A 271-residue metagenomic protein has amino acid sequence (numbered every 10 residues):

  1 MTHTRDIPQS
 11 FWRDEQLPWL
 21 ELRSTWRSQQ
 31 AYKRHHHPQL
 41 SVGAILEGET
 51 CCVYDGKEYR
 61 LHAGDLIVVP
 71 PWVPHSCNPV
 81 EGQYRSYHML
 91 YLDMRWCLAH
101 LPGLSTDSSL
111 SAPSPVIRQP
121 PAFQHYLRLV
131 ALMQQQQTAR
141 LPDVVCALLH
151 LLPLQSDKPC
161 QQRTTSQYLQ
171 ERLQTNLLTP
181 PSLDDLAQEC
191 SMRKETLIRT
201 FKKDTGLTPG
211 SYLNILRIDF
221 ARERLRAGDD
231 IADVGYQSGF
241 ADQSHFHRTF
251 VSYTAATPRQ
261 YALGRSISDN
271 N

Functional and structural regions predicted by a protein language model:
H3-S108: N-terminal regulatory/effector-sensing and dimerization cores that precede helix-turn-helix DNA-binding domains
V42, L90, L141-D143, D242: Generic structural signal for conserved hydrophobic packing positions in ordered secondary structure
V53, A99-L101, Y212, V234 (+1 more regions): Residues that scaffold the ATP/ADP-binding catalytic core of kinase and kinase-like folds
G64, L197, F201, H245-F246 (+1 more regions): Short hydrophobic/aromatic patch on the recognition helix
D93-C97, L101-P102, P113-L178, D185 (+1 more regions): An amphipathic alpha-helical interaction segment
E171, T175, P180-D184, K203-H247 (+1 more regions): Terminal helix-turn-helix DNA-binding modules in bacterial transcription factors
E189, R193-K194, A241-D242: Short coil turns linking two alpha-helices in DNA-binding domains
P209, T257-P258: Proline-centered helix-kink/hinge sites
